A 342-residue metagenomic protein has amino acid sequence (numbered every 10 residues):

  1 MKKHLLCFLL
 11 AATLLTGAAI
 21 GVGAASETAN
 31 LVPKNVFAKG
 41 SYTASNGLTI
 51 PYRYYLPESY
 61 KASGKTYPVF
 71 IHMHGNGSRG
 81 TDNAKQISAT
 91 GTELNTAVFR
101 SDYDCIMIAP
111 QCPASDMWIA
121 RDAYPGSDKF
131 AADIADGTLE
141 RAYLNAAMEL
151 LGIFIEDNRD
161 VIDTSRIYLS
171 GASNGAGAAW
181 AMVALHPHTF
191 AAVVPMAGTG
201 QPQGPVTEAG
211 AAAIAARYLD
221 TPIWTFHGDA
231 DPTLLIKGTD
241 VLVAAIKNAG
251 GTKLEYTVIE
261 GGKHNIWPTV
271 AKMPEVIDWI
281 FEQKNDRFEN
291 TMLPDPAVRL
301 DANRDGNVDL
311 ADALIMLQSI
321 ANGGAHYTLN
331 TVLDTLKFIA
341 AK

Functional and structural regions predicted by a protein language model:
H4-G23: Sec-dependent N-terminal signal peptides of Gram-positive bacterial secreted proteins and lipoproteins
G21-V69, C105, N174-G177, M182 (+4 more regions): A domain-start/cap signature at the N-terminus of enzymes
S59-K65, R121-S173: Gly/Ser-rich "nucleophile elbow"/oxyanion-hole loop immediately N-terminal to the catalytic nucleophile in hydrolases
P68-H74, A197, H227: The conserved beta1-alpha1 loop
N76-N145: Active-site machinery of serine-nucleophile hydrolases
E156-A209, I214: Primarily recognizes the serine-hydrolase "nucleophile elbow" in alpha/beta-hydrolase and SGNH/GDSL folds
H188-N285: The feature captures the conserved acid-bearing segment of alpha/beta-hydrolase catalytic domains
P296, A302-K342: Alpha-helical segments with a strong preference for the paired helices of cellulosomal dockerin domains
